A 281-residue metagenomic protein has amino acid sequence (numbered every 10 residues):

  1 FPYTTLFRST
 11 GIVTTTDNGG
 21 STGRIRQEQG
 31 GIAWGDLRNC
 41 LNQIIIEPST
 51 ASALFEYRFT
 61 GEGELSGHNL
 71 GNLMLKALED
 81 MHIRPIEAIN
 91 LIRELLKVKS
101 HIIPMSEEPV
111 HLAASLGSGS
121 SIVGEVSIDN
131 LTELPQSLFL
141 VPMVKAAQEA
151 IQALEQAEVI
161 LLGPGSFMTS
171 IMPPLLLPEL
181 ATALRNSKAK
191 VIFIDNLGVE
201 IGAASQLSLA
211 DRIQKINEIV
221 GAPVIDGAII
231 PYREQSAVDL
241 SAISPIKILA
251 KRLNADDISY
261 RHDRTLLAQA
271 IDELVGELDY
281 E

Functional and structural regions predicted by a protein language model:
Y3-L6: Short, small-residue-biased leader/transition segments that mark boundaries at the very start of proteins
R8, V13-G30, L131-T132, A147 (+3 more regions): Conserved phosphate- and dinucleotide-binding cores of soluble alpha/beta proteins, encompassing both enzyme active
T16-L131, D272-G276: Electropositive, gly/pro-rich neighborhoods at or near active sites that engage anionic ligands
E108, A183, L197-V199, I258 (+2 more regions): Non-transmembrane, aqueous-exposed alpha-helical and coiled segments at domain scale
A113, G117-P178: Internal active-site segments that recognize and position negatively charged phosphoryl groups and nucleotide moieties
L161-G163, I192-I194, I229: Structural motif
Q206-E281: C-terminal functional extensions of proteins
